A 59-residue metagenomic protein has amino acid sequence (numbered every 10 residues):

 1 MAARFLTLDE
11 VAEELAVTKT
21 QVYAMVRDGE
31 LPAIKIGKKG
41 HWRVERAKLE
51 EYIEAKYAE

Functional and structural regions predicted by a protein language model:
M1-Q21: Polyanion-binding surface elements
D9, G29, R46-A47: Structural detector for helix-capping/boundary residues
A16-R43: Major-groove DNA-recognition helix of helix-turn-helix-type DNA-binding domains
A47-E59: A short, Lys/Arg-enriched interface patch at domain edges and termini
